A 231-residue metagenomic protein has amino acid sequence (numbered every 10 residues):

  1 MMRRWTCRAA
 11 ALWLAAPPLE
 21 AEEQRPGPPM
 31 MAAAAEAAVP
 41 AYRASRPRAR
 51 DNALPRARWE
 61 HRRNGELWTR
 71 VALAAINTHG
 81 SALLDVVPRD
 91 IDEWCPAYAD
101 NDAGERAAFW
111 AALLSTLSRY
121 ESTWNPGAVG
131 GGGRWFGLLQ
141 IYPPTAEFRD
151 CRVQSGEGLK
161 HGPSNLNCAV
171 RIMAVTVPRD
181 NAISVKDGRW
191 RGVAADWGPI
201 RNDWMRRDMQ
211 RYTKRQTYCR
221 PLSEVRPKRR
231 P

Functional and structural regions predicted by a protein language model:
M1-A9: Bacterial N-terminal signal peptides that target proteins for export
A16-P18: N-terminal signal peptide c-region/cleavage motif recognized by signal peptidases
E22-D92, E147-P231: Non-catalytic cell-wall polysaccharide-engagement segments
L84-R89, A128-R134: Short acidic alpha-helical/loop segments enriched in Asp/Glu that coordinate divalent cations
D90-A99, E105-N125, A169: Short, functionally critical alpha-helical segments immediately adjacent to catalytic or ligand/cofactor-binding
A103-A107, G131-F136, E157-P163: A glycine-rich, coil/turn loop motif that links secondary-structure elements
G132-R152: Substrate-binding/active-site groove segments that recognize and process beta-1,4-linked N-acetyl-hexosamine
